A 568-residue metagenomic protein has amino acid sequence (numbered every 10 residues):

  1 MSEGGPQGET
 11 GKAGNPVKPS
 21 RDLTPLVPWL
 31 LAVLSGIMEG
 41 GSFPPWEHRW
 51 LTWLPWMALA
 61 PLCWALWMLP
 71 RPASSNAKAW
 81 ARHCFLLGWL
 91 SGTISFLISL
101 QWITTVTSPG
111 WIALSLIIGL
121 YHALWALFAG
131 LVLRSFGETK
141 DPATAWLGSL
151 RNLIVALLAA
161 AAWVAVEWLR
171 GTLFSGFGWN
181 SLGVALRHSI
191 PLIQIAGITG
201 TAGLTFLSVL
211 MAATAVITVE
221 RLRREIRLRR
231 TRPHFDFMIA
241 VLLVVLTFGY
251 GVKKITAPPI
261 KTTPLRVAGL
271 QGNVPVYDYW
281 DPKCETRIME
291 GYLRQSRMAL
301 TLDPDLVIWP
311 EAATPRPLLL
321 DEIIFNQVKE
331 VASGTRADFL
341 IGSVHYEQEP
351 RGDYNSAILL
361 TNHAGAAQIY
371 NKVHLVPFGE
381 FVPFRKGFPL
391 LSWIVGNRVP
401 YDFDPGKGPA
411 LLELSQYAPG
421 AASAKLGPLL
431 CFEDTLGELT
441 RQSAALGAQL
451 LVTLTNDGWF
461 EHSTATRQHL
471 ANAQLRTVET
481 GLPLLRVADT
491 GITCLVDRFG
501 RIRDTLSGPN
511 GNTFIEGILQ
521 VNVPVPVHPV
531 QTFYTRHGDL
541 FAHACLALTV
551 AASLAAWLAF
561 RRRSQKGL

Functional and structural regions predicted by a protein language model:
S2-I255, E461-H462, A473-T477, A488-T490 (+3 more regions): Membrane-embedded alpha-helical bundles of multi-pass enzymes that act on lipidic or dolichyl-linked glycan substrates
M38-G40, V344, D457: Generic short beta-strand segments
W46, S108, L182-R187, P191 (+15 more regions): Short capping/connector residues at structural and topological boundaries
R71, L133, E220, R297-T301 (+3 more regions): Residue-level signal for alpha-helix termini/capping positions
I98, L169, F174-F177, R187-I190 (+10 more regions): Residue-level signal for pocket-adjacent positions within structured domains
I118-Y121, T144-A145, L153, L306 (+6 more regions): CN hydrolase (nitrilase-like) catalytic-core segments centered on the catalytic cysteine and neighboring Lys/Glu
Y250-V382, N397-D402, G408-A422, L426-A444 (+1 more regions): Soluble catalytic regions of membrane-associated enzymes that act on cell-envelope and secretory-pathway components
L359, L414, L495-V496, V523: Conserved hydrophobic "DFG−1" position in protein kinase catalytic cores
